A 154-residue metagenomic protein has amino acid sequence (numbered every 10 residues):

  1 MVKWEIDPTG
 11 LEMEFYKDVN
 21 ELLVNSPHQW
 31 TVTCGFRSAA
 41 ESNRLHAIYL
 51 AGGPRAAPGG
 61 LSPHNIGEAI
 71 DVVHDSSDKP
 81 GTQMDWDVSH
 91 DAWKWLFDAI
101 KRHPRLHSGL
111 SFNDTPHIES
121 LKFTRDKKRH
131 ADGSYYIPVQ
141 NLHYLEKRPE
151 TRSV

Functional and structural regions predicted by a protein language model:
M1-C34: Active-site acidic/histidine clusters and adjacent loop/turn architecture that either coordinate catalytic ions
V2, P54-R55: Cleaved targeting-peptide boundary
D7-E14, R37, M84-D91: Extracytoplasmic/periplasmic, Sec-exported soluble proteins
L11-E12, V32, L45, A131-D132 (+1 more regions): A general marker of short, structured functional hotspots
Y16-N20, S42-H46, W93-F97: Extracytoplasmic/secreted envelope proteins and their assembly/folding machinery, especially bacterial periplasmic
D18-L22, R55-L61: Intrinsically disordered, low-complexity boundary segments flanking structured domains
E21-G53: Extended, low-complexity, intrinsically disordered C-terminal regulatory tails of eukaryotic serine/threonine kinases
A57-V154: Catalytic cores and adjacent binding grooves of peptidoglycan-active enzymes
